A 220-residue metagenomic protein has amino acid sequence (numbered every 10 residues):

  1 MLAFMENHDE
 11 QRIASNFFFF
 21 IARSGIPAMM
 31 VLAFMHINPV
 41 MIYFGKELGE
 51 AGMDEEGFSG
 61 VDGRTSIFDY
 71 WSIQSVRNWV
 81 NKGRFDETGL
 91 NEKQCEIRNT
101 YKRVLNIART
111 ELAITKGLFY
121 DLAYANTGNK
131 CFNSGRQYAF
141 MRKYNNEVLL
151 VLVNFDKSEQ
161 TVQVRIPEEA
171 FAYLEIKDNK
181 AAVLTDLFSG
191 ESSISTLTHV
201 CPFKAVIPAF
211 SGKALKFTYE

Functional and structural regions predicted by a protein language model:
M1-N7, R12-A181: Loop/helix patches that line or flank the sugar-binding groove of alpha-linked glycan CAZymes
I67, A170-A172, L187, P202 (+2 more regions): Intrinsic disorder/low-structure terminal segments
R165-P167, K177, T185, P208 (+1 more regions): A structural detector for beta-sheet-dominated domains
K180-V200: Solvent-exposed beta-strand/loop surfaces of large extracellular or lumenal domains
I194-E220: C-terminal beta-strand-rich structural cap/linker in extracellular carbohydrate-active enzymes
